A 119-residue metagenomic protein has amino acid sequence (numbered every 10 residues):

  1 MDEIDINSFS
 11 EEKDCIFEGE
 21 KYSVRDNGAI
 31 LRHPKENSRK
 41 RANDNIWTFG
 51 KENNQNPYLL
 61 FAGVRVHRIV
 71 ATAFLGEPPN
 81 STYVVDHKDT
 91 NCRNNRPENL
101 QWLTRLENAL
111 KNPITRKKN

Functional and structural regions predicted by a protein language model:
M1-V84, N91-N119: Conserved recognition-core residues within compact binding domains
